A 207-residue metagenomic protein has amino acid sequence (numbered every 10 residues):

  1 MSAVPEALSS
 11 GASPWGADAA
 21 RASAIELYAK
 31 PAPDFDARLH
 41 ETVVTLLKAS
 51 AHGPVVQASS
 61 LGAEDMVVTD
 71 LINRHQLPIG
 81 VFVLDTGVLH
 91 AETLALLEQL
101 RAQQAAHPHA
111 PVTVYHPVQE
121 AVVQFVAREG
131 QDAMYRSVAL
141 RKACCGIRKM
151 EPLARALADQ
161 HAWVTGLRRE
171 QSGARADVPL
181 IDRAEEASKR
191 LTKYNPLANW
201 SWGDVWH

Functional and structural regions predicted by a protein language model:
S2-H207: Nucleotide-activated chemistry modules centered on ATP-dependent adenylation/adenylyltransferase
